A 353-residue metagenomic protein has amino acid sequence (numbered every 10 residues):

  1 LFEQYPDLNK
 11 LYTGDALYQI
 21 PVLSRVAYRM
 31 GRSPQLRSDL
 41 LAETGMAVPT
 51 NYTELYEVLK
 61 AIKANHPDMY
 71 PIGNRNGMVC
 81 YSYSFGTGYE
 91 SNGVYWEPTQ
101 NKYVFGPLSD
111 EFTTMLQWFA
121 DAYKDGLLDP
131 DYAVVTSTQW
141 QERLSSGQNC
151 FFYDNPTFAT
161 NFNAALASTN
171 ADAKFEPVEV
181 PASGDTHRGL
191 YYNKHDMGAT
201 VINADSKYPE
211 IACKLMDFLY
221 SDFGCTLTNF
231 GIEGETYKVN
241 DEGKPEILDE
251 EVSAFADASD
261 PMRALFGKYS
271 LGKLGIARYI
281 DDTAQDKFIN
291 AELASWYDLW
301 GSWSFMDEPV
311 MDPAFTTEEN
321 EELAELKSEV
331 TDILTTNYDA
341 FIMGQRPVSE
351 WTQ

Functional and structural regions predicted by a protein language model:
L1-D7, A47, N92-E111, S168-T169 (+2 more regions): Short, solvent-exposed loop/beta-turn-alpha elements that line the ligand-binding surface or hinge of extracytoplasmic
F2, T13-C80, W96-S145, F152-Y153 (+4 more regions): Helix-loop-helix "hinge/cap" segment bordering the ligand-binding cleft or interdomain interface
L8, F119, N337-F341: Generic hydrophobic alpha-helical segments
M46, Y83-T87, S91, P156-F158 (+1 more regions): Short, glycine-/small- and polar/acidic-enriched structural segments that line small-molecule recognition paths
P156-N170: A ligand-binding cleft/hinge motif common to bilobed small-molecule-binding domains
F175-T200: Periplasmic-binding protein-like
F218, D222-T336, Q345: Conserved small-residue motifs centered on glycine
A340-Q353: Histidine-centered catalytic/metal-binding microenvironments
